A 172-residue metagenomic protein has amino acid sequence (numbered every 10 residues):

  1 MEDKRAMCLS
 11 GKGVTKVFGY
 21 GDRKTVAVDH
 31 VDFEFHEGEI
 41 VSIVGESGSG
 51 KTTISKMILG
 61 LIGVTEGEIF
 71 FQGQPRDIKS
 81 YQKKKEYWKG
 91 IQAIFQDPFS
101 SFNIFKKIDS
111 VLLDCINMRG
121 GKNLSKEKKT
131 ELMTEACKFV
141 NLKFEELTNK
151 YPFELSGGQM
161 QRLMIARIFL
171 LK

Functional and structural regions predicted by a protein language model:
V44-E46: The feature captures the beta-strand-to-loop junction immediately N-terminal to the Walker
L59: Helix-to-loop junction immediately C-terminal to a conserved catalytic motif
G67-D77, Y87: Conserved ABC transporter NBD signature motif
D97, I104-M118: Q-loop/switch helix immediately C-terminal to the Walker
Y151-L155, Q159: Conserved ABC ATPase signature
I165-A166: Hydrophobic anchor residue at the start of the ABC signature
